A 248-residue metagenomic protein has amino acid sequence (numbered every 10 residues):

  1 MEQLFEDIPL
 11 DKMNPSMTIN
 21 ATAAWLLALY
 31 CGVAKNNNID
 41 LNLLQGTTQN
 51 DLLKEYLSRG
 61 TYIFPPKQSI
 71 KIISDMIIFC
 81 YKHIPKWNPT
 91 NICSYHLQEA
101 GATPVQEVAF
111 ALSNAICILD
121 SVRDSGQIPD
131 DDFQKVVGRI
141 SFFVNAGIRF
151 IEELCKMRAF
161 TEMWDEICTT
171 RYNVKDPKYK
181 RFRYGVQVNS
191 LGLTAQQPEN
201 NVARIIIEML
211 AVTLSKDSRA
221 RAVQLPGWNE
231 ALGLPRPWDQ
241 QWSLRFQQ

Functional and structural regions predicted by a protein language model:
M1-E153, R171-V174, K178-G185, T213-P226 (+1 more regions): Catalytic alpha/beta active-site cores
A24, A28-C31, L193-M209: Thiamine diphosphate
R59-C80, T161, Q197-E208, W238-D239 (+2 more regions): Phosphate/diphosphate-binding loops
G101-A109, G147-A159, V188-V202, G233-W242: Short glycine/threonine-rich loop-to-helix capping motif typified by GTGT followed within a few residues by an Asp-Pro
I167: Short alpha-helical functional segments enriched in proximate histidine and acidic residues
R221-Q248: C-terminal catalytic subdomain
